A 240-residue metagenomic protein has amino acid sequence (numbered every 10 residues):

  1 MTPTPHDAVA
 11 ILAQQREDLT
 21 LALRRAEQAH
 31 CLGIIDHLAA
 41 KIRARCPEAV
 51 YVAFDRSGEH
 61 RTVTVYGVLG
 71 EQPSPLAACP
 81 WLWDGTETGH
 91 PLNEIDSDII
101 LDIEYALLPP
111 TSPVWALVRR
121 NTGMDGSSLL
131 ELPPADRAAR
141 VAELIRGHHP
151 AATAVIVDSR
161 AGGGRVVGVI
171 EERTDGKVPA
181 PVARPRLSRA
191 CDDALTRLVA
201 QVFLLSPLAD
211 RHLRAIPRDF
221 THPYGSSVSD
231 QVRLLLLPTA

Functional and structural regions predicted by a protein language model:
T2-A13, E17, L21, E59-D136 (+1 more regions): Detector for the mature cores of small, proteolytically processed and post-translationally modified peptide effectors
P5, L19, L23-A26, C46 (+1 more regions): Aromatic-residue detector
L23-L32, P134: A short, highly charged nucleic-acid-interacting micro-segment common to nuclease and nuclease-linked defense proteins
C31-R45, D136-H148: Phosphate-interacting basic helix/loop segments used at nucleotide- and nucleic-acid interfaces
A39-A40, A53-S57: Extended, charge-rich alpha-helical segments
E48-V52, A151-V155: Short acidic amphipathic segments
D55-R56, D158-R160: Tandem-repeat/low-complexity and Cys-motif detector
